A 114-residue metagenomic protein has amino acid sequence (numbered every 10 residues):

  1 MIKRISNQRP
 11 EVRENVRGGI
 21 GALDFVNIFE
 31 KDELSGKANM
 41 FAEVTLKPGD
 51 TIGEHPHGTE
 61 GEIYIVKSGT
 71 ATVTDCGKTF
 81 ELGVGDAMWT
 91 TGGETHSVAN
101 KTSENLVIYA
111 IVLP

Functional and structural regions predicted by a protein language model:
M1-A38: A short, N-terminal "cap"/entry segment at the start of jelly-roll beta-barrel domains of the cupin/DSBH fold
N27-K31, A42-G58, G92: Conserved short histidine dyad/triad with adjacent acidic residue
E43, I63, G77-E81: Short, surface-exposed secondary-structure edge patches
T59-A71: Glycine- and acidic-residue-biased ligand/ion/polar-headgroup-sensing regions
T70-T72, T79, T95, N105: Structural motif
G77-G92: Short acidic-glycine-tyrosine-enriched beta hairpin
G92-P114: Ligand-binding loop in jelly-roll beta-barrel domains
